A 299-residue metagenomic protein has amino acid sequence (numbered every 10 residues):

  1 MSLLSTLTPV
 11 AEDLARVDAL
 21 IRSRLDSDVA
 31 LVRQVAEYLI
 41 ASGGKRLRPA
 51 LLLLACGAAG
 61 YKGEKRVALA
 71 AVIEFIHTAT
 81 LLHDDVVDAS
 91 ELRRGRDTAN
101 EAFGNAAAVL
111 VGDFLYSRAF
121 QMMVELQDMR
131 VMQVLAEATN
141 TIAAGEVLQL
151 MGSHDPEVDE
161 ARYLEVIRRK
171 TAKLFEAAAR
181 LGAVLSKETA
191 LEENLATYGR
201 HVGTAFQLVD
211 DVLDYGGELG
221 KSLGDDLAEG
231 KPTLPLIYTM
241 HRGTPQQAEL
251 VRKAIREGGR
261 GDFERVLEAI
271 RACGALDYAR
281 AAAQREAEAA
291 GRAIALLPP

Functional and structural regions predicted by a protein language model:
M1-P299: All-alpha prenyltransferase/terpene-synthase fold signal
